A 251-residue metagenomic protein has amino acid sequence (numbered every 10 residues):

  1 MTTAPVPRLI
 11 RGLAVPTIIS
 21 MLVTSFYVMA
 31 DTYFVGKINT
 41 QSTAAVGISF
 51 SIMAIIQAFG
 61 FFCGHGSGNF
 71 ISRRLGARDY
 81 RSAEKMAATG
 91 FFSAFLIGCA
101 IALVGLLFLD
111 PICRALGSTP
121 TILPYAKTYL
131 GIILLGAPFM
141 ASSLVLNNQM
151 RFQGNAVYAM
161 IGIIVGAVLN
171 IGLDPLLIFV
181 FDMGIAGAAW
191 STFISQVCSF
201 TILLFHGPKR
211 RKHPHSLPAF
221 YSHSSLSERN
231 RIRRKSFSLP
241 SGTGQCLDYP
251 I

Functional and structural regions predicted by a protein language model:
M1-T17, I71-P138, V180-S238: Short alpha-helical transmembrane segments in multi-pass integral membrane proteins
T17-N69, I133-M140, I202, E228-I251: Transmembrane helix-bundle signature of multi-pass secondary active exporters and lipid flippases
F26-M29, K37-T40, R74-A77, F152-Q153 (+2 more regions): Helix-loop interface residues and adjacent transmembrane-helix termini in multi-pass membrane transporters, primarily
T43-L103, M140-A159, I251: Small-residue-rich hydrophobic transmembrane alpha-helices
I55-A58, N170-D174, S199-L204: Hydrophobic transmembrane alpha-helices of multi-pass small-molecule transporters
F62, L103, A167-V168, V197: Hydrophobic/small/kink-forming positions within alpha-helical transmembrane segments of polytopic membrane proteins
A94, Q149-P175, W190-F193: Alpha-helical transmembrane segments of multi-pass membrane transporters/permeases
